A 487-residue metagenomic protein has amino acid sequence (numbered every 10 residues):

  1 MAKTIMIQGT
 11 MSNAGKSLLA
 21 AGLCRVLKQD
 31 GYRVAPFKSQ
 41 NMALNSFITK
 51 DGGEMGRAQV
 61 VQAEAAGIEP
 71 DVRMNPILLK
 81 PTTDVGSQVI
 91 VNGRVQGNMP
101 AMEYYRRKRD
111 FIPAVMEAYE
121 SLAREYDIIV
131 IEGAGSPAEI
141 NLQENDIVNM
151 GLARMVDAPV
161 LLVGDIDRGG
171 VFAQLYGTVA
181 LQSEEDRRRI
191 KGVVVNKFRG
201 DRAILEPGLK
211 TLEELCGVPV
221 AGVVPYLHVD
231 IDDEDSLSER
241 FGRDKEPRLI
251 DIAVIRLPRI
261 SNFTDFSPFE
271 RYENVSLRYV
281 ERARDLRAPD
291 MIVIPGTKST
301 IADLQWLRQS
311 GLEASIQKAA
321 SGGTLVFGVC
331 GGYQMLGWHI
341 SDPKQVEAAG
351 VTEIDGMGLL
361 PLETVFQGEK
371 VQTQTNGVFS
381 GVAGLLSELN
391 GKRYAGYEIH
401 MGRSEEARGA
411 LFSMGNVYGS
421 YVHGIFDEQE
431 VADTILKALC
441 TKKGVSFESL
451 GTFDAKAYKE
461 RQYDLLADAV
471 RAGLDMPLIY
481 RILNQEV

Functional and structural regions predicted by a protein language model:
M1-A320, L325, Q345, G368-E369 (+1 more regions): Flexible phosphate-sensing "switch/lid" loops adjacent to ATP/NTP-binding sites across phosphate-transfer
C330: Catalytic nucleophile serine of serine hydrolases, specifically the conserved "nucleophile elbow" pentapeptide
G337-G391: A conserved active-site-flanking secondary-structure segment within enzyme catalytic domains
